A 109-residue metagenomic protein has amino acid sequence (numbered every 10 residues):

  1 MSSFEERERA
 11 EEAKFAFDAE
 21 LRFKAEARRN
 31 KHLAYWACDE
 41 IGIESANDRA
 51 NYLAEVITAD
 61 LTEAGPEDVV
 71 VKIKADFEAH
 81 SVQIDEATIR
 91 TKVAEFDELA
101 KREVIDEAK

Functional and structural regions predicted by a protein language model:
M1-K109: A charge-rich, low-complexity, intrinsically flexible signal that marks solvent-exposed coils, linkers, repeats
